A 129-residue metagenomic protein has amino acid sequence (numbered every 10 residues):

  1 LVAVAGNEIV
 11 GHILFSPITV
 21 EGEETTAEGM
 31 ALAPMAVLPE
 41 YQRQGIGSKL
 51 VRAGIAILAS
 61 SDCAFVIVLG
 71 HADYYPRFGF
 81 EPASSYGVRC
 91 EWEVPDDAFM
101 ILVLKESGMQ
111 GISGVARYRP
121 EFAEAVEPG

Functional and structural regions predicted by a protein language model:
V2-T19, G29-A36: Conserved beta-strand in the GNAT
G6-N7, E40, V103-G108: Short loop segments at secondary-structure junctions
F15-S16, L50-G54, P82-Y86: Short acidic (Asp/Glu) patches
I18, E40, R77-F78: Residues that scaffold the ATP/ADP-binding catalytic core of kinase and kinase-like folds
L32, V37, R43-A56, I67-V68: Conserved acetyl-CoA-binding loop-helix of GNAT-fold acetyltransferases
S60-A64, L69-P95: Conserved active-site alpha-helix within GNAT-family acetyltransferase domains
R89-G129: C-terminal "cap" of GNAT-fold acetyltransferases
